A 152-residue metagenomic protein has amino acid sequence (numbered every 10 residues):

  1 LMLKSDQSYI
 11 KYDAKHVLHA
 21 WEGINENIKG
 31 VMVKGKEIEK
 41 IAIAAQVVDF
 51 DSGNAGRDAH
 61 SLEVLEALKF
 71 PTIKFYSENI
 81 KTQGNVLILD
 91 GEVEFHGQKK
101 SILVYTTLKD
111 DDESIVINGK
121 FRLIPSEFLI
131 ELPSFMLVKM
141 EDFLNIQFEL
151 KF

Functional and structural regions predicted by a protein language model:
L1-F152: Low-complexity, acidic/polar, glycine-enriched regions of mature
